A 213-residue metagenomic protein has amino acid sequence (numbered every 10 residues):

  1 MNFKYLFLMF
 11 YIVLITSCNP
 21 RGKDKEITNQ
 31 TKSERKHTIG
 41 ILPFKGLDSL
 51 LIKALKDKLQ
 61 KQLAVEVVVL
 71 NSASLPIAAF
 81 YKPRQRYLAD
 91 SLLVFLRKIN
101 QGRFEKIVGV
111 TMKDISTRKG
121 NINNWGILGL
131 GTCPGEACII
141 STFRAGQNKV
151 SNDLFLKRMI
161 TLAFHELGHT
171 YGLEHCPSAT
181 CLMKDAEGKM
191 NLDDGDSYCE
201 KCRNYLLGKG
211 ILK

Functional and structural regions predicted by a protein language model:
M1-F7: Bacterial N-terminal signal peptides that target proteins for export
L8-I12: Hydrophobic helical h-region of N-terminal Sec-dependent signal peptides in bacterial secretory/periplasmic proteins
T16-S17: C-terminal motif of bacterial Sec signal peptides marking the signal peptidase cleavage site
E26-E34: Short boundary motifs at domain starts and secondary-structure transition points
R35-L47: Fold-level signature of zinc-dependent metallopeptidase catalytic domains
L42-K45, W125-R158, L173-K213: Metalloprotease/metallohydrolase-associated module, dominated by Zn2+-dependent proteases
I52-L162, E174: Metzincin-family zinc-dependent endopeptidase catalytic domain
L162-T170: Catalytic glutamate of the conserved HExxH
